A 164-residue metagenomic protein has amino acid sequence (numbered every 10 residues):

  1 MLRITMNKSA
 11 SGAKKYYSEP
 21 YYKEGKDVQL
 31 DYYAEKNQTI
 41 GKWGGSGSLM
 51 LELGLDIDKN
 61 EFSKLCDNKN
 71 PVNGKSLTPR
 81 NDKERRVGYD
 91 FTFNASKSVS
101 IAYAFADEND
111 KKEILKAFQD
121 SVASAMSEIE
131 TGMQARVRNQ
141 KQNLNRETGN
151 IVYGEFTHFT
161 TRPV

Functional and structural regions predicted by a protein language model:
M1-V164: Intrinsically disordered, flexible peripheral segments
